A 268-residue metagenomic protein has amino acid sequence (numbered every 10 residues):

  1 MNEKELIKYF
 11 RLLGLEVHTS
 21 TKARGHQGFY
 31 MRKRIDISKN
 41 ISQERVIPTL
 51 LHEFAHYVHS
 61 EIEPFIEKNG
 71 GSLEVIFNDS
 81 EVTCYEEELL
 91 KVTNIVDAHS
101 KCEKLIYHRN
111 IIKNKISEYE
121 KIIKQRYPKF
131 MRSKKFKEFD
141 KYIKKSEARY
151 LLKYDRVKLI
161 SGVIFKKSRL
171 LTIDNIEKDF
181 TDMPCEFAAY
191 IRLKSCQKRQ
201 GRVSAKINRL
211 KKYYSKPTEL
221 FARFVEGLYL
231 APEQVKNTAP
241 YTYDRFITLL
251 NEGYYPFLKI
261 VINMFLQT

Functional and structural regions predicted by a protein language model:
M1-G14: Zn2+-dependent metallopeptidase catalytic core
N2, I47, Y214, T218: Hydrophobic (often cysteine-bearing) scaffold residues that line and stabilize catalytic clefts of nucleotide/cofactor
V17-H18: Extracytoplasmic and endomembrane cell-envelope/extracellular-matrix remodeling and assembly machinery
M31-L51: Short pre-active-site segment immediately N-terminal to the catalytic Zn-binding motif
E44, S60-E103, A239-P240: Post-HEXXH active-site segment of zinc metalloproteases
P48-F65, A222: Active-site recognition of the HExxH zinc-binding catalytic motif
E103-T268: Pan-zinc metallopeptidase signature
